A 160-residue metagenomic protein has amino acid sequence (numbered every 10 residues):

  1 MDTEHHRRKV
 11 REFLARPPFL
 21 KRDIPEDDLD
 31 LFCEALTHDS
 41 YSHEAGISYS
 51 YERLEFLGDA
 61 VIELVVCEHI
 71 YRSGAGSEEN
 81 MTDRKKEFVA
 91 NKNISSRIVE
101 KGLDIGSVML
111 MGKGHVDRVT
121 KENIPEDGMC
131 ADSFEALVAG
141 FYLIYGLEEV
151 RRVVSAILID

Functional and structural regions predicted by a protein language model:
D2-D160: RNase III-family endoribonuclease catalytic core
